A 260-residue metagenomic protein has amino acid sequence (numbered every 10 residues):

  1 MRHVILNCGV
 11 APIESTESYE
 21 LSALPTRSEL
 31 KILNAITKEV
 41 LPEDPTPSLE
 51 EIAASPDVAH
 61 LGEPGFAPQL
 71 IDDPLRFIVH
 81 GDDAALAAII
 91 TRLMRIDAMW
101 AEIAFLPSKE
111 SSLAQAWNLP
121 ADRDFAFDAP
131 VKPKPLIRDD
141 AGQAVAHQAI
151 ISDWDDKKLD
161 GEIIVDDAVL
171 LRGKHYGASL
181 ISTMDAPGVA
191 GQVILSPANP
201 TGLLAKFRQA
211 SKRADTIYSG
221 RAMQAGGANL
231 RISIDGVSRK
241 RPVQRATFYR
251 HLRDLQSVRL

Functional and structural regions predicted by a protein language model:
M1-H80, L86-A87, T91-R92, A98 (+2 more regions): ATP/NTP phosphate-donor binding region
I13-E14, G142-H147, G202-L203, L230-S233: Short, surface-exposed beta-strand/loop "edge" segments at domain boundaries and coil↔beta transitions
Q69-D72, I96-M99, A126-P130, I137 (+3 more regions): Solvent-exposed alpha-helices and their adjacent loops that cap or buttress functional pockets in soluble metabolic
V79-D82, L106-S108: Short His-Asn-centered micro-motif
I96-A116: Short, acidic/small-residue loops that bind anionic groups at enzyme active sites
A101, D153-I163, A246-Q256: Short, surface-exposed linear segments at secondary-structure transitions and domain or protein termini
P130-A190: Conserved anion/nucleotide-ligand pocket segment
G191-L260: ATP/nucleoside-binding phosphotransfer catalytic cores, i.e., glycine-rich phosphate-binding loops
